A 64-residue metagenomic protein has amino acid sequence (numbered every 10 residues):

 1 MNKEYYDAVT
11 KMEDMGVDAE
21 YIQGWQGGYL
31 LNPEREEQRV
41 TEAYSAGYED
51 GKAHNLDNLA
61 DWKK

Functional and structural regions predicted by a protein language model:
M1-K64: Intrinsic-disorder/low-complexity detector
